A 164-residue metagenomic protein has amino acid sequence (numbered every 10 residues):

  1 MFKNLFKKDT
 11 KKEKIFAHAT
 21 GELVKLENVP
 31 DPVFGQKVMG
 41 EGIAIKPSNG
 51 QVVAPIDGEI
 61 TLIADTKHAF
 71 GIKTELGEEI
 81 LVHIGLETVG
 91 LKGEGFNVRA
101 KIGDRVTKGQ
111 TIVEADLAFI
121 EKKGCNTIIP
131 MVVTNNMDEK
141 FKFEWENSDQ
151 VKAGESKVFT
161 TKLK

Functional and structural regions predicted by a protein language model:
M1-K164: Contiguous, well-folded functional domains in the mature portion of proteins
